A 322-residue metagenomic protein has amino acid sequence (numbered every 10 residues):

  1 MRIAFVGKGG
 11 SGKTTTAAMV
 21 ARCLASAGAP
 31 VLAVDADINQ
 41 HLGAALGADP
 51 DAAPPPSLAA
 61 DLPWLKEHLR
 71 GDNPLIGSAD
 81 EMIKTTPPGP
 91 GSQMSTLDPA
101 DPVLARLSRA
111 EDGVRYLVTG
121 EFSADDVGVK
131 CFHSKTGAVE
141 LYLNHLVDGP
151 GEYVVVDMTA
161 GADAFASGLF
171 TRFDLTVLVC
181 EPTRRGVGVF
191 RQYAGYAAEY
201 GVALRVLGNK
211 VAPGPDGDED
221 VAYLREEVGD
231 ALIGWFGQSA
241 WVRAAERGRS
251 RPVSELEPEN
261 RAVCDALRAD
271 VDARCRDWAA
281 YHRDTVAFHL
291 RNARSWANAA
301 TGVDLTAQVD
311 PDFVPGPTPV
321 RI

Functional and structural regions predicted by a protein language model:
R2-I38: Walker A/P-loop phosphate-binding motif and the immediately C-terminal alpha-helix
K8, A36, T119-F122, M158-T159: Fold-independent oxyanion-binding glycine-rich loops and adjacent beta-strand/coil segments at enzyme active sites
C23-D112: N-terminal phosphate/diphosphate-binding loop that engages ATP/GTP or pyrophosphate donors across diverse enzyme folds
A27, A44, V129-R247: Conserved catalytic-core segment of NTP-binding enzymes
A33, V114-Y116, L232-W235: Conserved beta-strand scaffold positions in the cores of enzyme catalytic domains, especially in NTP/NDP-utilizing
D49, F132, R249-V253: Short glycine-enriched, charge-decorated loop/helix-capping segments at active-site entrances that position
P90-A110, Y116-V154: Cytosolic-facing regulatory segments adjacent to core modules
A198-I322: C-terminal lobe/tail of nucleotide-utilizing enzymes
